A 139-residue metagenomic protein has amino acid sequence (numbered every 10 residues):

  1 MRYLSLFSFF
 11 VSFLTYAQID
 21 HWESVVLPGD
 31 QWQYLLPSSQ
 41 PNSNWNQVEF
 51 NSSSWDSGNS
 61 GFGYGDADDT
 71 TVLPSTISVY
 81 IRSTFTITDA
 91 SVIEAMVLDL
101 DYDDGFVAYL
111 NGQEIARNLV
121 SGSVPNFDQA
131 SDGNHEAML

Functional and structural regions predicted by a protein language model:
M1-D20: Bacterial Sec-dependent N-terminal signal peptides
T15-S39: Boundary/junction segments of secreted and surface-exposed precursor proteins
V25-L27, V48, T76-Y80, S91 (+1 more regions): Short, surface-exposed loop/turn motifs at beta-strand boundaries within globular domains
W32, W55, F85, S91-G112: Aromatic-lined ligand-binding clefts that engage carbohydrates, nucleic acids, or primary amines
Y34-F50: Short, tryptophan-glycine- and acidic/Ser/Thr-enriched carbohydrate-recognition patches
P37, S60, R117-N118: Residue-level detector of high-confidence beta-strand sites
V48-T84: Surface-exposed, low-complexity/disordered Ser/Thr/Gly/Pro/Asn-rich loops and linkers
N111-L139: Beta-strand-rich ligand-recognition modules
